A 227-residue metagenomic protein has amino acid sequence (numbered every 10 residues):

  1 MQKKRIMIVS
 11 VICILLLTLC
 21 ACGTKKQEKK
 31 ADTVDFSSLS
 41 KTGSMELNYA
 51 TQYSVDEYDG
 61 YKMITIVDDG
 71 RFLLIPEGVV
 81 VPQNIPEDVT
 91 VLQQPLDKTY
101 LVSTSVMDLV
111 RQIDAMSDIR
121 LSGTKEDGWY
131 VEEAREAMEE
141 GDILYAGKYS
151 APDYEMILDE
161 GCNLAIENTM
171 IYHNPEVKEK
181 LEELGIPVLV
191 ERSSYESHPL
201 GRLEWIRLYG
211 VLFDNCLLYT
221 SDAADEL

Functional and structural regions predicted by a protein language model:
M1-V9: Bacterial N-terminal signal peptides that target proteins for export
S10-L17: Hydrophobic helical h-region of N-terminal Sec-dependent signal peptides in bacterial secretory/periplasmic proteins
L19-A21: C-terminal motif of bacterial Sec signal peptides marking the signal peptidase cleavage site
G23-K25: Bacterial signal peptide processing site
K29-L39: Short Lys/Arg-enriched alpha/beta "domain-start" segment
K62-L158, L164-I171: A short, structured surface patch at a secondary-structure boundary
N174-D214: Charged, glycine-enriched surface loops/patches that mediate electrostatic binding to polyanionic ligands
Y219-L227: Conserved small/polar residues in nucleotide/adenosyl-binding loops
